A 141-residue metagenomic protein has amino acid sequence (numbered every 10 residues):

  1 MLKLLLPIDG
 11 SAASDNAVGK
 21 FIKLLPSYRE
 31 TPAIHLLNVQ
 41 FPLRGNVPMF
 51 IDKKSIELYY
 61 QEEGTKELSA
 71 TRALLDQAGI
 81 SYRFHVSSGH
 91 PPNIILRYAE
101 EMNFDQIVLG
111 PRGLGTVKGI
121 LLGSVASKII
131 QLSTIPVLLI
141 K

Functional and structural regions predicted by a protein language model:
M1-L2, K141: Absolute protein N-terminus
L2-F50: Small/aliphatic-rich secondary-structure junction motif
N16, I94, T116: Phosphate- and divalent-cation-binding pockets in alpha/beta enzyme and binding domains that engage nucleotide-derived
I22, T65, S69-D76: Class I S-adenosyl-L-methionine
H35-L37, R83-S87, L138: General small-molecule cofactor/ligand-binding pocket signal
K54-K66: A short acidic, glycine-rich active-site loop that binds or catalyzes chemistry on phosphate/adenosine moieties
A73-I107: Structural beta-alpha unit
R97-K141: Gly/Ser-rich helix-loop-strand patches that form or flank binding pockets for ribonucleotide-derived cofactors
